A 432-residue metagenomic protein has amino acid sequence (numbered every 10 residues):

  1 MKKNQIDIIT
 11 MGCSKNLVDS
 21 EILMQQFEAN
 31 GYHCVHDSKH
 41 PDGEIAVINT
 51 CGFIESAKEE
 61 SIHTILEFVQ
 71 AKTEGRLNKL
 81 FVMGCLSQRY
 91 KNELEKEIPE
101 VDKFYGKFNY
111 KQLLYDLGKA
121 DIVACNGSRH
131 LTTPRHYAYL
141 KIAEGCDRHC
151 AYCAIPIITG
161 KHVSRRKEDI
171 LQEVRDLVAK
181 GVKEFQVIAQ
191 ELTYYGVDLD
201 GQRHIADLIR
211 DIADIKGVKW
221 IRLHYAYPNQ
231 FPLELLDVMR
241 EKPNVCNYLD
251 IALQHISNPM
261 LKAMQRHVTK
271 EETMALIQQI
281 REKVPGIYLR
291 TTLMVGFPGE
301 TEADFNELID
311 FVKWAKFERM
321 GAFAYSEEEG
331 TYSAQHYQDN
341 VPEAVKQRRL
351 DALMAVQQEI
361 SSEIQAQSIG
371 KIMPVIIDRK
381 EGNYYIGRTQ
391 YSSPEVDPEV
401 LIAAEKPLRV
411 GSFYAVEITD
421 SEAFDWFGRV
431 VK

Functional and structural regions predicted by a protein language model:
M1-Y195, E234, L249, E271-E282 (+5 more regions): Proteins enriched for Cys/Gly/acidic motifs involved in redox and nucleic-acid/cofactor modification
N78-G84, R89, L94, A179-A303 (+1 more regions): Conserved SAM/AdoMet-binding glycine-rich loop
K111, R148, T193, N258-P259 (+2 more regions): Glycine-centered loop/turn positions within well-structured domains that cap or flank conserved ligand/cofactor-binding
L131, D237-E241, L253, Q365-Q367 (+2 more regions): Replace "in large, NTP-powered and nucleic-acid-processing enzymes" with "in large, NTP-powered factors and other
C150, I170, V187, L223 (+7 more regions): Conserved, mostly hydrophobic/aromatic
A189, Y225, L253-H255, T291-V295 (+6 more regions): Active-site proximal loops enriched in glycine and acidic residues that flank catalytic Cys/His/Asp and coordinate
S333-K432: Terminal RNA-binding accessory module
